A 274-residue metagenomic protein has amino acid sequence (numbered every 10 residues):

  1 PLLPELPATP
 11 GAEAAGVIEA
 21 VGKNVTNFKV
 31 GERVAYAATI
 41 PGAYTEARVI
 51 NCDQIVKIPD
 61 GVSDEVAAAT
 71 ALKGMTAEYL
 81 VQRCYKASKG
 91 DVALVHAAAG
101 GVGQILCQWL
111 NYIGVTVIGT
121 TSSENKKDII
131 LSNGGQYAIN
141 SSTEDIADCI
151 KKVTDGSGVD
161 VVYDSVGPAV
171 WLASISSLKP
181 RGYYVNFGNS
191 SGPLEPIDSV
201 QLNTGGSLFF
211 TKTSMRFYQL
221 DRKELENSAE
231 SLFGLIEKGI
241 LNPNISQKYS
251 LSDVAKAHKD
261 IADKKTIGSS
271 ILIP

Functional and structural regions predicted by a protein language model:
P1-P41: Glycine-rich beta-strand-centered segment in the early N-terminal region that forms part of a ligand/cofactor-binding
A38-C52: A structural motif shared across PLP-dependent enzymes of the aminotransferase-like
D60-S63, K86-V92, G156-S157: Short helix-loop-beta connector
A71-T143: Mid-domain Rossmann-like dinucleotide-binding core that forms the NAD(H)/NADP(H) cofactor-binding site
I146-G156: Short amphipathic alpha-helix with an adjacent loop that forms part of the alpha/beta core around
A169-I240, P274: Glycine-rich phosphate-binding loop and adjacent beta-alpha segment of Rossmann(oid) nucleotide-cofactor-binding
K238-Q247, A255-P274: C-terminal capping/lid region of NAD(P)-dependent oxidoreductase domains
